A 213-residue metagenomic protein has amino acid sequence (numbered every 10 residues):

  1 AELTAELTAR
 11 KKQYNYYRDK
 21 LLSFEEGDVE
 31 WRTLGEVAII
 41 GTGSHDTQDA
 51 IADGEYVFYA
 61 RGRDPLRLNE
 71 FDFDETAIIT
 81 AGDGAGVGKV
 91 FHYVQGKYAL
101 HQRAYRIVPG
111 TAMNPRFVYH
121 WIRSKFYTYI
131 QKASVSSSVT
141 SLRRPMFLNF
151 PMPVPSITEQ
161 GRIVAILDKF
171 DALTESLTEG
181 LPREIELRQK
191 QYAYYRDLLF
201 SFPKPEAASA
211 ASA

Functional and structural regions predicted by a protein language model:
A1-A213: Charged, alpha-helix-forming regions
